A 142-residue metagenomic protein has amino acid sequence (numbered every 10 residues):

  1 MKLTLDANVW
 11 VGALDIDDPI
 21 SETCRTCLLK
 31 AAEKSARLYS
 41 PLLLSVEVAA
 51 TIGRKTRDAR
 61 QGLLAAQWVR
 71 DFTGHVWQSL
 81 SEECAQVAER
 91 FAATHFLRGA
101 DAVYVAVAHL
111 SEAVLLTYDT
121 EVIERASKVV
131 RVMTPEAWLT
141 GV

Functional and structural regions predicted by a protein language model:
M1-S40, R54-L64, P135-V142: Short, well-structured N-terminal submotif of metal-dependent ribonuclease cores
K2, H75-Q78, V105, H109-V142: Acidic, PIN/NYN-like endoribonuclease modules and their adjacent C-terminal/linker elements
L5, Y39-S40, S79, G99 (+1 more regions): Short beta-strand scaffold positions
V9, L44, C84, V103-Y104 (+1 more regions): Alpha-helix capping/helix-boundary segments
V9-W10, E47-T51, W68, F72 (+1 more regions): A general alpha-helix detector
I16, L42, R70-T94: Acidic catalytic patch
V46, C84-A85, A137-V142: A short acidic, often aromatic-flanked loop/helix-cap motif at beta-alpha or helix-coil junctions that lines enzyme
